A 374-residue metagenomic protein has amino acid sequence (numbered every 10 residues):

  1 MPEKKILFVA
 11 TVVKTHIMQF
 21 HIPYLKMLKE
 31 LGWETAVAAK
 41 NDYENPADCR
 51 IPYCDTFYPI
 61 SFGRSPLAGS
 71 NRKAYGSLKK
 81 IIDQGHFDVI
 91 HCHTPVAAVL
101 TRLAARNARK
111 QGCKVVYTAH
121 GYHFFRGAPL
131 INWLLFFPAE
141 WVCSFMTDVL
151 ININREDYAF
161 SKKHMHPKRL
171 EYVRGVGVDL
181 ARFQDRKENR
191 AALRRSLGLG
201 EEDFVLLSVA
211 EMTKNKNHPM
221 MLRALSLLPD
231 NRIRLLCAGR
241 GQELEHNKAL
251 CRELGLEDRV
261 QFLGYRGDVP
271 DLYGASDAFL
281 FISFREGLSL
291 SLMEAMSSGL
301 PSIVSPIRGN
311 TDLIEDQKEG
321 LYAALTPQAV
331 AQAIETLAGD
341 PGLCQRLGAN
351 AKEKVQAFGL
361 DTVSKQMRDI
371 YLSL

Functional and structural regions predicted by a protein language model:
F8-S70, E156-K162, Y172, G241: N-terminal strand-loop element at the rim of the active site of nucleotide-sugar-dependent glycosyltransferases
M18-P23, F204-L227, Q242-E245: A conserved mid-protein helix/loop that constitutes part of the nucleotide-sugar donor-binding site
Y58-P59, S144-E188: Donor nucleotide-sugar binding/catalytic pocket of nucleotide-sugar-dependent glycosyltransferases
A74-S77, Q184-L199, L343: A short helix/loop element that forms part of the nucleotide-sugar donor recognition site in Leloir-type
R195, A329, T336, L343-A357 (+1 more regions): A short, well-ordered alpha-helix in the C-terminal region of glycosyltransferases
Y265, F284: Aromatic "clamp/platform" in nucleotide-sugar-dependent glycosyltransferases that forms part of the donor/acceptor
P301-V304, I314: Short hydrophobic beta-strand element within catalytic cores of glycosyltransferases and related nucleotide-activated
D316-Q317, L321-P327, T336-P341: Conserved acidic donor-binding segment of nucleotide-sugar-dependent glycosyltransferases
